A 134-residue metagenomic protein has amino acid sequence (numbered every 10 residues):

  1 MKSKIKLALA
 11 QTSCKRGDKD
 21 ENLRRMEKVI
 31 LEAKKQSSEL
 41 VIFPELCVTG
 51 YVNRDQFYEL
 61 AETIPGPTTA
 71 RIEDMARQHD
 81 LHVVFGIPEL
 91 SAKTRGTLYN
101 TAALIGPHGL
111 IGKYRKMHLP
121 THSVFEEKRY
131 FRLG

Functional and structural regions predicted by a protein language model:
S3, H79-V84, G96-L98: Short, basic and Ser/Thr-rich N-terminal targeting/leader segments
K4-R16, T101, K113-K116: Active-site-proximal beta-strand elements of phosphoester/diester hydrolases
L7, N22, I30-L60, A76 (+1 more regions): Active-site beta-strand/loop signature of hydrolases that rely on acidic residues for catalysis
Q11-L31: N-terminal phosphate-binding loop and adjacent alpha-helix
G17, T49, S91-K93: Active-site environment of divalent metal-dependent phosphoester hydrolases
R24-M26, I64-T69, Y99: Charged helix-capping and loop-helix junction motifs
I64, D74, K93-G134: Active-site catalytic loop in hydrolytic enzyme cores
P65-S91: A short, hydrophobic beta-strand-centered structural micro-motif
